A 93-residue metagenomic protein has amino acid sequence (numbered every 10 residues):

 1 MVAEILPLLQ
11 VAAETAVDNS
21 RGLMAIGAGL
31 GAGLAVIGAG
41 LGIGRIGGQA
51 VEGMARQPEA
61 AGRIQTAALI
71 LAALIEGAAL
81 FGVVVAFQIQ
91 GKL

Functional and structural regions predicted by a protein language model:
M1-S20: Short, strongly hydrophobic alpha-helical membrane anchors
D18, G22-R45: Short alpha-helical packing/oligomerization segments
I43-L71: Amphipathic, cytosolic membrane-interfacial segments at TM-TM junctions
I70-F81: Membrane-embedded alpha-helical segments of transport systems, primarily multispan ion/solute transporters
A86-L93: Juxtamembrane boundary at the C-terminal end of a transmembrane helix
